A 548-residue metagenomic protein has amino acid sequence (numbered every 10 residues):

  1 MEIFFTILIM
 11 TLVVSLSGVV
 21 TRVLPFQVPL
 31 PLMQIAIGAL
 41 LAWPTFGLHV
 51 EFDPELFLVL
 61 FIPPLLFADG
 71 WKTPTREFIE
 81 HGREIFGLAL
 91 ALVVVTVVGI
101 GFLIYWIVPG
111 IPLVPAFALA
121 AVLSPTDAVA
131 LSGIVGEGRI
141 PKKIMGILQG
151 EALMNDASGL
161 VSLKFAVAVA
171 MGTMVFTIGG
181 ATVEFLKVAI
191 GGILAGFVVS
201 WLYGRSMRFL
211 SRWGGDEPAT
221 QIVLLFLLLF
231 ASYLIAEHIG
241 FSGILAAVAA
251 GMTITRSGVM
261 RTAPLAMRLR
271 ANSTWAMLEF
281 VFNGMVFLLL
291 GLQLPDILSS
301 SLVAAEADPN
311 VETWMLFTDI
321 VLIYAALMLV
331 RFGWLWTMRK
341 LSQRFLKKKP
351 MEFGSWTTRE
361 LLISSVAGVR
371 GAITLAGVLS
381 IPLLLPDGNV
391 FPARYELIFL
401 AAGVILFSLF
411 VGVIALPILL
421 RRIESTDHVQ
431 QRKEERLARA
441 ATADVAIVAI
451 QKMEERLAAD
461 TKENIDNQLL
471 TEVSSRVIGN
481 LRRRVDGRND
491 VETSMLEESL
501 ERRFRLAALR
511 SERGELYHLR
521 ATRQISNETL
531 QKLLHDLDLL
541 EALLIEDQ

Functional and structural regions predicted by a protein language model:
M1-E434, L516-D536, L540-Q548: Transmembrane helical cores of multi-pass secondary ion antiporters/exchangers
H428-Q548: Cytosolic C-terminal regulatory domains/tails of membrane transporters and channels
